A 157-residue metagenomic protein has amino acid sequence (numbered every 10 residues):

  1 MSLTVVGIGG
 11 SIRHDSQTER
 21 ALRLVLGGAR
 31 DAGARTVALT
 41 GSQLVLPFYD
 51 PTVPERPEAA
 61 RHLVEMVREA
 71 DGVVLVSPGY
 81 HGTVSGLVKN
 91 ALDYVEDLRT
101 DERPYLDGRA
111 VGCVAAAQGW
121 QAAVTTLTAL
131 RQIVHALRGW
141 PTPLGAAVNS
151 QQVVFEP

Functional and structural regions predicted by a protein language model:
M1-V6, G10, E19, R23 (+2 more regions): Glycine-rich phosphate/pyrophosphate-binding loop and the adjoining helix
I12-R13, Q43, Q118: Short, glycine/serine-rich, charged loops/turns that create anion-binding and catalytic segments at active sites
Q17-A34, T125-I133: Short, solvent-exposed amphipathic alpha-helices that sit in or adjacent to ligand/effector-binding or catalytic
G33-F48, W140-N149: Short beta-strand elements in bilobed, periplasmic/extracellular small-molecule ligand-binding domains
G41-E58, V154-P157: N-terminal beta-loop-helix "entrance" segment that forms/cooperates in small-molecule cofactor or anionic ligand
E58-L137: Helix-loop-strand module that forms the ligand-binding subsite of alpha/beta enzymes
